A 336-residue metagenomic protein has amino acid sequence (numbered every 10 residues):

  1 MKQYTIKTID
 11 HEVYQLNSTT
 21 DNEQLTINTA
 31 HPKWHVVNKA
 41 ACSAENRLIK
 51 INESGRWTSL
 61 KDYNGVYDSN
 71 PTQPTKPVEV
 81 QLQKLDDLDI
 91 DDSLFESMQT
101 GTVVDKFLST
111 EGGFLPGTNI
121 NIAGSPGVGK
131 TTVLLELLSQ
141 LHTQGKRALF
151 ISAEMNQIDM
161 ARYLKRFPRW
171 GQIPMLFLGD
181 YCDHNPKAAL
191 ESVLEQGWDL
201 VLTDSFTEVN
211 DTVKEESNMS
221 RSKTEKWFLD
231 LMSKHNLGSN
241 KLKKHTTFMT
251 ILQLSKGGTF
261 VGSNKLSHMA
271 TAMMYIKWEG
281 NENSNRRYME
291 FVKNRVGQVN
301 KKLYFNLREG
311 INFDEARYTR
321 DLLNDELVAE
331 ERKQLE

Functional and structural regions predicted by a protein language model:
Q3-I9: A short beta-strand micro-motif
E12-Q24, T29: A short, exposed loop/beta-hairpin motif centered on an aromatic-Gly-Thr core
W34-P71: Short, mixed-charge low-complexity intrinsically disordered segments
Y67-F167: The Walker A/P-loop phosphate-binding site
N121, L200-D204, M249: Structural motif
L137, K226-K241: Catalytic-core regions built around general acid/base machinery
Q144-D230, R320: Conserved inter-motif catalytic segment of the P-loop NTP-binding fold
L237-E336: Phosphate-binding/switch region of NTP-binding enzymes
